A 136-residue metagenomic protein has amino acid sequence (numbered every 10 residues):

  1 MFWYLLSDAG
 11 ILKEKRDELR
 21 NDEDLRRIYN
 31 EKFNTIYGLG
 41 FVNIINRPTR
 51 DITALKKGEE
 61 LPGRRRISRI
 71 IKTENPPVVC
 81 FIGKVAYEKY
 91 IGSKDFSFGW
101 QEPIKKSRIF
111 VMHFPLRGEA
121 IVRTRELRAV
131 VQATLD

Functional and structural regions predicted by a protein language model:
M1-K57: Short, surface-exposed acidic-centric catalytic microdomains
L5, D51-S68, K89-D136: C-terminal capping/extension of enzyme domains
D8-K13, R47, T73, S93 (+1 more regions): A structural signal for alpha-helix termini and helix-coil/disorder junctions
G40-V42, C80, F110: Hydrophobic/aromatic beta-strand patches that form the interior of the parallel beta-sheet core in alpha/beta enzyme
I67-F81: Proline-aspartate-enriched helix->loop->beta-strand connector
V85-Y87: Alpha-helix capping/helix-boundary segments
